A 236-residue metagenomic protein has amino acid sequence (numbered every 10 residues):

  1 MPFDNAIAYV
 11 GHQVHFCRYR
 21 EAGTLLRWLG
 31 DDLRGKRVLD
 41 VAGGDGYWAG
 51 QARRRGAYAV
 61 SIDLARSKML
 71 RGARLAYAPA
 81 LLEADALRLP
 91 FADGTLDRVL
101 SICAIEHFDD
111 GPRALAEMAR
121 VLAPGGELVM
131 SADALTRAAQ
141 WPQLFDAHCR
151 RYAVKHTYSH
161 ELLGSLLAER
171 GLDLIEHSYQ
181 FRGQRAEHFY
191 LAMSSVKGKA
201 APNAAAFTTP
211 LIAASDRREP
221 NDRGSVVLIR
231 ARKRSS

Functional and structural regions predicted by a protein language model:
M1-L87, G224: Conserved N-terminal segment of class I S-adenosyl-L-methionine
R88-D93: Short conserved loop adjoining the S-adenosyl-L-methionine
L100: A conserved beta-strand element that flanks and buttresses the S-adenosyl-L-methionine
P112-P124: A short glycine-rich, Lys/Arg-flanked "PGG" loop and its adjoining helix->strand segment in the class I
G126-A132: Conserved beta-strand signature within the Rossmann-like core of class I S-adenosyl-L-methionine
D133-V154: Short, glycine-/aromatic-enriched active-site segment of Class I SAM-dependent methyltransferases
Q143-L144, E176-S236: A C-terminal cap/extension of S-adenosyl-L-methionine-dependent methyltransferases that defines the acceptor-substrate
K155-G171: Short alpha-helix
